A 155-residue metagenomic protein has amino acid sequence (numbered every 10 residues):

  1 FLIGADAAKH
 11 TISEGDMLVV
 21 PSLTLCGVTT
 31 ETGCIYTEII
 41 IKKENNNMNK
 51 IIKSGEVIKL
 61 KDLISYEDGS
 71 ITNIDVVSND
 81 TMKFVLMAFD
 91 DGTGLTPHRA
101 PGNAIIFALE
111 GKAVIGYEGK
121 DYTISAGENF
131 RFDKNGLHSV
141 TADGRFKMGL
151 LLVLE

Functional and structural regions predicted by a protein language model:
F1-L2, A88-D90, R99-V114: Short, conserved beta-strand element in jelly-roll/cupin
G4-A8, E31, G116-K120, D143: Short strand-coil-strand connectors
A7-P21, E118-N135: Short acidic-glycine-tyrosine-enriched beta hairpin
T11-E14, G33-I35, I40-T81, G116: A short, N-terminal "cap"/entry segment at the start of jelly-roll beta-barrel domains of the cupin/DSBH fold
S13, S22-N45, K134-E155: Ligand-binding loop in jelly-roll beta-barrel domains
P21, E31, N79, D90 (+4 more regions): A short, compositionally biased micro-patch
I51-S54, D68, P97, I105-A108 (+3 more regions): Localized chelating/binding microdomains that coordinate divalent metal ions or stabilize phosphate-bearing
S70, K83-A100: Conserved short histidine dyad/triad with adjacent acidic residue
